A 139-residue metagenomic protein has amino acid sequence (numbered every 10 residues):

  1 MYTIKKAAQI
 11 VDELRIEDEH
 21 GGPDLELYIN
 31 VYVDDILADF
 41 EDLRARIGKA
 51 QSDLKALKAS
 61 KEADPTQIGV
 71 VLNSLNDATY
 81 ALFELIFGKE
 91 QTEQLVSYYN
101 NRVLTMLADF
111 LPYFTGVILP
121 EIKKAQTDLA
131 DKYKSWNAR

Functional and structural regions predicted by a protein language model:
M1-S52, D128-R139: Short, charged/polar N-terminal "headpieces" of proteins
G22, E26-I29, K61-E62, S74 (+3 more regions): Generic signal for short, ordered secondary-structure residues within or immediately flanking folded domains
D35-D39, P65-T66, Y80: A ubiquitous short alpha-helical element
I47-L72: Amphipathic alpha-helical segments
G69-L75, Y99-V103: Structural motif
L72-F87: Charged, long alpha-helical segments
L85-R139: C-terminal charged interaction modules
